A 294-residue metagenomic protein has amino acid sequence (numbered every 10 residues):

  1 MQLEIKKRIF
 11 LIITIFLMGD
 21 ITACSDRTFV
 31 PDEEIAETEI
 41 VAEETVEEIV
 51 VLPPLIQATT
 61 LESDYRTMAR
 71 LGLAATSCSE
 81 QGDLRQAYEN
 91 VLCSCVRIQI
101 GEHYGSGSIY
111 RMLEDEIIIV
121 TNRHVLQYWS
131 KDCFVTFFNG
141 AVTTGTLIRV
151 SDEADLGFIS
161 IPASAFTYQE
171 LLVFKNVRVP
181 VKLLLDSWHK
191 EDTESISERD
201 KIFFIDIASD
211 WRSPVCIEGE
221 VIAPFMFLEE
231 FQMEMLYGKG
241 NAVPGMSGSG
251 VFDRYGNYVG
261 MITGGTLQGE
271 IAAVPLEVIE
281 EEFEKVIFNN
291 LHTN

Functional and structural regions predicted by a protein language model:
Q2-F10: Bacterial N-terminal signal peptides that target proteins for export
T22-A23: C-terminal motif of bacterial Sec signal peptides marking the signal peptidase cleavage site
F29-P31, A42-E43, E47-S77, G82 (+5 more regions): C-terminal cap/linker of serine protease catalytic domains
Q81-R85, N90-I119, V142-T144, G248: A conserved glycine-rich beta-strand in the N-terminal activation segment of trypsin-fold
V96-I98, G107, I117-T121, G145 (+8 more regions): Terminal peptide-recognition signature
Y104, R111-F166, G264, L276: Catalytic-histidine neighborhood of serine endopeptidases, predominantly the chymotrypsin-like S1/PA family
D155-I161, L228-K239: Short, solvent-exposed secondary-structure boundary/capping segments
Q169-E234, A242-M246, I262-A272: Flexible, gly/ser-rich surface segments that form the specificity/activation loops bordering the active-site cleft
